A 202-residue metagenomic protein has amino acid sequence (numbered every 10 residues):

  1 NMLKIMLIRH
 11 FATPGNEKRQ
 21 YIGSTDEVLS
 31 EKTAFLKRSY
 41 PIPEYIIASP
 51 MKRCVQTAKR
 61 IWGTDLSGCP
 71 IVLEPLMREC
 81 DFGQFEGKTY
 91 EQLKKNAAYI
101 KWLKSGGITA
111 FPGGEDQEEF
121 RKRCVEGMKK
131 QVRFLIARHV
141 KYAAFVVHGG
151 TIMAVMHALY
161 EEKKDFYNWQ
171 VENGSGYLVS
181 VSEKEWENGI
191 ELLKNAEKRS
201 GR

Functional and structural regions predicted by a protein language model:
L3-L66: Active-site-proximal alpha-helix that buttresses catalytic centers in soluble enzyme cores
K4-I8, R138-V147: Beta-strand elements within well-structured catalytic alpha/beta cores of enzymes that handle phosphate/sulfate esters
Y40-I42, Q131-K141: Glycine-rich phosphate-binding loop signature in dinucleotide/nucleotide-binding domains
E44-P50, V72, Y142-V146: Short glycine-rich phosphate-binding loop at a beta-alpha junction
G63-E126: Phosphate-handling substructures
G149-M153: GST superfamily/GST-like fold recognition
Y160-E191: Domain-level recognition of soluble alpha/beta enzyme cores, biased toward histidine phosphatases/phosphomutases
G189-R202: Acidic, His/Gly-rich catalytic cores of divalent-metal-dependent hydrolytic chemistry
